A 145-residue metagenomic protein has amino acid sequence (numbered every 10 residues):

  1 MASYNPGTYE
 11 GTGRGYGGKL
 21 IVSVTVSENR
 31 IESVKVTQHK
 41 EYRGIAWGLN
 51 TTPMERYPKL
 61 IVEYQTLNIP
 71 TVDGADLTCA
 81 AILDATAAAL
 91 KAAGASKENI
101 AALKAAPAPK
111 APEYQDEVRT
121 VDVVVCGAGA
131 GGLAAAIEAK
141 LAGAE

Functional and structural regions predicted by a protein language model:
M1-G7, E113-V118: Short acidic/polar N-terminal linker immediately downstream of export determinants
S3-P107: Active-site- and interface-proximal helix/loop "cap" or "latch" segments in soluble metabolic and energy-transducing
A102-T120: A short, basic/flexible loop-to-alpha-helix module at the beginning of a structural domain
V118-E145: N-terminal Rossmann-like FAD-binding beta1-loop-alpha1 element of flavoenzymes
